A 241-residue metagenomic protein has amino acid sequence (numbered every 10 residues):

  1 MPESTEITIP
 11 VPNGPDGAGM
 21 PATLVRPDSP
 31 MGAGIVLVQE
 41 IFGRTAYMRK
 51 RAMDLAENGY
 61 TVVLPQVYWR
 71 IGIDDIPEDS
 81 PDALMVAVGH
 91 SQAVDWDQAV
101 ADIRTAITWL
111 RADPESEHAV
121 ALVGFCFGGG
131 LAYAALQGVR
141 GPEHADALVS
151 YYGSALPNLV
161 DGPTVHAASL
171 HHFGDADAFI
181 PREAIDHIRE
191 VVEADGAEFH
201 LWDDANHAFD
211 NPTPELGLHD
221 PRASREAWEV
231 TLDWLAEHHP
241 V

Functional and structural regions predicted by a protein language model:
M1-V241: N-terminal cap/leader regions of alpha/beta-hydrolase-fold enzymes, predominantly small-molecule hydrolases
